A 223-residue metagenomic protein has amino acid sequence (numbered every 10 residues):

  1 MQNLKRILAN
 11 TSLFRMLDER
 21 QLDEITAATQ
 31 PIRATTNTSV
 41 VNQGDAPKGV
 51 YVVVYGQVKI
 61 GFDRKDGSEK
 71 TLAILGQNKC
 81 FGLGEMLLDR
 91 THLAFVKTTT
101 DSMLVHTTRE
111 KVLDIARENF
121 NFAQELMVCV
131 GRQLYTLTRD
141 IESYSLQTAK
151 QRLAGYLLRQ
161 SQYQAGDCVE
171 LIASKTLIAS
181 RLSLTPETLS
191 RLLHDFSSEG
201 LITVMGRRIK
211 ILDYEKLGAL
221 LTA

Functional and structural regions predicted by a protein language model:
M1-T36, E85-L87, E118: Cyclic nucleotide-binding regulatory module and flanking cytosolic helices
L17, V53, L75-G76, T99 (+3 more regions): A conserved hydrophobic position in a structured secondary element of the catalytic/binding core that shapes
N37, K48-G61, Q77-N78: Glycine- and acidic-residue-biased ligand/ion/polar-headgroup-sensing regions
V40-D45: Short phosphate-coordinating micro-motif centered on Lys-Gly-acidic
K65-L72: Short alpha-helix-to-loop micro-motif enriched in aromatics/charged/Gly
L72-V128, Y135: Cyclic-nucleotide recognition modules
I115-N119, L137, Q160-G166: Basic, amphipathic alpha-helical hairpins
A149-R152, L158-A223: Phosphate-/nucleic-acid-contacting segments
